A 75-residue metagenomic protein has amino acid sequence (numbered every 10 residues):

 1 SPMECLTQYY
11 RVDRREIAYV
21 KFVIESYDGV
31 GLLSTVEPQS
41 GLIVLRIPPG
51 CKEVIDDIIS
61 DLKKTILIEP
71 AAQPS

Functional and structural regions predicted by a protein language model:
P2-V12: Short glycine-/aliphatic-rich beta-strand segments at the starts of folded cytosolic domains
V12-R14, I47: Flexible glycine-/small-residue-rich
R14-Y27: Short amphipathic alpha-helix segments
E25-G29, S60-L62: Short, solvent-exposed amphipathic alpha-helical segments in soluble enzyme and RNA/protein-processing domains
V30-S34: A short linear hydrophobic-aromatic micro-motif
T35-Q39: RNA-recognition motif
L42: Basic nucleic-acid-binding interfaces
R46-S75: C-terminal structural segments of small proteins and small subunits
